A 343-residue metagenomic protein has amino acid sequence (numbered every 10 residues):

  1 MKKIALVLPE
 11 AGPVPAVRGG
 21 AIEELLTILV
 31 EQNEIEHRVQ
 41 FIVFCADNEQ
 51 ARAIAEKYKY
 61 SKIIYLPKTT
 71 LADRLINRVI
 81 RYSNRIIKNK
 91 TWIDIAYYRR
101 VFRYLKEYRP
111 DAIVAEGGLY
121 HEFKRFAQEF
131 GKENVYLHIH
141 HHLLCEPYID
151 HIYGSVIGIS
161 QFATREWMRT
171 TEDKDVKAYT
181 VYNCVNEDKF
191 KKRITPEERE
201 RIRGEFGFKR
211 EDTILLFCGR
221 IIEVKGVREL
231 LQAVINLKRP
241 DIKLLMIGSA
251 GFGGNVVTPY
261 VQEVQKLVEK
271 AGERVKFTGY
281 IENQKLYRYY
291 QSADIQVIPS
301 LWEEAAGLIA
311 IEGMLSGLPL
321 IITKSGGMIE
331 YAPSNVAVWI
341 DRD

Functional and structural regions predicted by a protein language model:
E49, P147, G154-T180, V185-K192: A short, active-site helix/loop in glycosyltransferases that binds the activated sugar's phosphate group
V185, K243-Q262: Glycosyltransferase donor-sugar binding loop
K192-F208: A short helix/loop element that forms part of the nucleotide-sugar donor recognition site in Leloir-type
K209-K225, L231-V234, L245: Conserved donor-binding/catalytic core segment of Leloir-type glycosyltransferases
T258-I281: Nucleotide-activated donor-binding/catalytic signature segment of Leloir-type glycosyltransferases, i.e., the conserved
Y280, Y289-A293: Short alpha-helical donor nucleotide-sugar binding micro-motif in glycosyltransferases
P319-I322: Short hydrophobic beta-strand element within catalytic cores of glycosyltransferases and related nucleotide-activated
I329-D343: Change "using UDP/GDP/dTDP sugars" to "using nucleotide sugars
